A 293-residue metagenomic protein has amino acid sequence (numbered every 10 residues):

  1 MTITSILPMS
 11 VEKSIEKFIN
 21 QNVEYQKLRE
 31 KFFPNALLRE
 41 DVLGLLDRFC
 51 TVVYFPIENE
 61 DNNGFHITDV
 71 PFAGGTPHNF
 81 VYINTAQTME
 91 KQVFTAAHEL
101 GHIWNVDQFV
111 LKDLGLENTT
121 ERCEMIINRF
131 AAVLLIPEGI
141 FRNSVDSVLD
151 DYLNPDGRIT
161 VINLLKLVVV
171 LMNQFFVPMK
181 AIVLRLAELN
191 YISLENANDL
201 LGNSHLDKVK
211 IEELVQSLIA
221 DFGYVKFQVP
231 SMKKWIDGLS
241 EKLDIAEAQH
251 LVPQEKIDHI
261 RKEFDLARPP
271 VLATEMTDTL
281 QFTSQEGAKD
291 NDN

Functional and structural regions predicted by a protein language model:
M1-N293: Active-site hotspot residues in diverse enzymes, especially metal/ion-binding acidic/histidine motifs
